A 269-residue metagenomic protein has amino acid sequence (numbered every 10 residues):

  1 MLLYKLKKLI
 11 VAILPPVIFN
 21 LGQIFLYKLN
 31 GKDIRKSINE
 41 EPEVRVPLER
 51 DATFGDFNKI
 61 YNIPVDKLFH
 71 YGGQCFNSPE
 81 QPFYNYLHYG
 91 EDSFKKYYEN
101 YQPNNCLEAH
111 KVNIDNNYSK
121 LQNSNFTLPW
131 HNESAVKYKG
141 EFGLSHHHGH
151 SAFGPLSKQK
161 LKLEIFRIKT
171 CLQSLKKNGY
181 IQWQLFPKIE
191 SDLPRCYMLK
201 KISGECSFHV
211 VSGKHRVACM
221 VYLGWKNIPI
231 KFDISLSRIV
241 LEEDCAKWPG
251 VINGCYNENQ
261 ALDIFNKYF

Functional and structural regions predicted by a protein language model:
M1-D56: Membrane-proximal basic amphipathic "stem/tether" segments
L2-L3, K7, G22, E80 (+3 more regions): Short amphipathic alpha-helical segments that mediate assembly, nucleic-acid/protein binding, or membrane association
L29-R35, Q74-F76, Y97, K120-Q122 (+2 more regions): Short alpha-helix boundary/capping and kink motifs at helix termini
K36-H146, F153: Glycine-rich short-loop/terminal segments
S203, H215-R216, S235-R238: Short, solvent-exposed loop/turn segments at secondary-structure junctions
K214-N227: Short active-site loop/helix that positions an aromatic residue
K226-I234: Glycine-rich phosphate/pyrophosphate-binding loops and their adjacent beta-strand/loop elements at enzyme active sites
S237-F269: Amphipathic, charge-rich alpha-helical segments that serve as recognition/docking helices
